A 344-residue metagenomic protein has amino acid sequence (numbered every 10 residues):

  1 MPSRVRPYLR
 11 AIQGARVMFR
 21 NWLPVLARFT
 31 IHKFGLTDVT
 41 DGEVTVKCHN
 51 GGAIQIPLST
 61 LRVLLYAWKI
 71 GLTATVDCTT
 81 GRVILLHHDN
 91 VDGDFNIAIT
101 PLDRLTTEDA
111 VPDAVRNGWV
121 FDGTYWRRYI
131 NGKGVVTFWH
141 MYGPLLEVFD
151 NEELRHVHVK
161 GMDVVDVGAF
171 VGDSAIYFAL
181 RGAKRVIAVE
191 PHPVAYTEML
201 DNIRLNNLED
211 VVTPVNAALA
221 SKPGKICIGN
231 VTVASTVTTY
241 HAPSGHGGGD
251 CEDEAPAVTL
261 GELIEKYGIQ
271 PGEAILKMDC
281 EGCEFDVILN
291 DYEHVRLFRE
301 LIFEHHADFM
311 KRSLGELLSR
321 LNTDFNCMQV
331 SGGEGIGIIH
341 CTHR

Functional and structural regions predicted by a protein language model:
M1-R344: Phosphate/nucleotide-binding beta-alpha loop and adjacent structural elements of enzyme active sites
